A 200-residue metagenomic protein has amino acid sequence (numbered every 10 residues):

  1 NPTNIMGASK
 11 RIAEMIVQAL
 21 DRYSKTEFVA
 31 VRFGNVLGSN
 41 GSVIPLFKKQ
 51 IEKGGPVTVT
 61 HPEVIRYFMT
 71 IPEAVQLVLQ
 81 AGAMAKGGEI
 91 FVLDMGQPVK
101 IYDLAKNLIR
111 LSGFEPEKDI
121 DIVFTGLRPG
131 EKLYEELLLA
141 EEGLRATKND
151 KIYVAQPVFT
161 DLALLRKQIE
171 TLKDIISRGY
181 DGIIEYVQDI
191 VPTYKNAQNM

Functional and structural regions predicted by a protein language model:
T3: Conserved P-loop NTPase nucleotide-binding/switch module
M6: Catalytic tyrosine of NAD(P)H-dependent dehydrogenase/reductases that use a Tyr as the general acid/base
S9: Active-site helix of classical SDR
I12: Active-site His/Glu-centered metal-binding helix of metallohydrolases
M15-M200: Strand-loop microenvironment adjacent to phosphate/nucleotide-handling motifs in alpha/beta enzyme folds
